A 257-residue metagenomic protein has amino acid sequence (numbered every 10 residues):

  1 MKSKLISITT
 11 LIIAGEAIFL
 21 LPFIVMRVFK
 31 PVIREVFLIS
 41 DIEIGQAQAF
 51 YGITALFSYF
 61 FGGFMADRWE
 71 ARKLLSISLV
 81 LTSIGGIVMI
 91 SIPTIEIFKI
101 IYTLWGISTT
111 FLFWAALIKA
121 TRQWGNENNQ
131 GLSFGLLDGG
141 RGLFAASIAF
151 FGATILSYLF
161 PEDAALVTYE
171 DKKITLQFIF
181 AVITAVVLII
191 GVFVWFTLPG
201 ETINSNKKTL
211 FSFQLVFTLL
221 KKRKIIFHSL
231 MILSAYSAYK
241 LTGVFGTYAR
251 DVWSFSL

Functional and structural regions predicted by a protein language model:
M1-K2, G200-H228: Juxtamembrane intracellular "pre-TM" segments in multi-pass secondary transporters
S7-D41, G62, L241-G246: Extracytoplasmic
M26-K30, R141, A145-A149, R223-L257: Extracytoplasmic gate region of multi-pass secondary transporters
Q46-F64: Central cavity-lining transmembrane alpha-helices of secondary-active solute carriers, predominantly the Major
V80-T94: C-terminal ends and interior cores of transmembrane alpha-helices in multi-pass membrane transporters/permeases
F111-N126: Intracellular juxtamembrane helix-capping segments at the cytosolic ends of symmetry-related transmembrane helices
G131-F160: Glycine-rich segments within core transmembrane alpha-helices of 12-TM secondary carriers
G152-P161, V182-N204: C-terminal membrane-cytosol helix-exit motif in multi-pass small-molecule transporters
